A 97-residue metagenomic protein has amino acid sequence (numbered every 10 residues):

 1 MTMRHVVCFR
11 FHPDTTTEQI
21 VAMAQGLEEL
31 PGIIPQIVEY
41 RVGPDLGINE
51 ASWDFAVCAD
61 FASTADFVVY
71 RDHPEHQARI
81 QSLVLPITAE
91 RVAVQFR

Functional and structural regions predicted by a protein language model:
R4-R10, P44-R71: Short, well-ordered beta-strand segments in beta-rich or mixed alpha/beta enzyme and ligand-binding folds
F9-D14, A93: Compositionally biased, intrinsically disordered low-complexity regions
R10, E18, I37, G47-N49 (+3 more regions): A broad, structure-centric signal for solvent-exposed, well-ordered loop/edge residues that line or flank functional
T15-E39, E75-V84: Short amphipathic alpha-helical segments
G32-I33, D60-V94: An amphipathic, aromatic/His-enriched active-site/gating alpha helix that lines ligand/cofactor pockets
R41-S52, Q81-R97: Glycine-rich beta-strand-turn "strand-cap" elements at beta-sheet edges
